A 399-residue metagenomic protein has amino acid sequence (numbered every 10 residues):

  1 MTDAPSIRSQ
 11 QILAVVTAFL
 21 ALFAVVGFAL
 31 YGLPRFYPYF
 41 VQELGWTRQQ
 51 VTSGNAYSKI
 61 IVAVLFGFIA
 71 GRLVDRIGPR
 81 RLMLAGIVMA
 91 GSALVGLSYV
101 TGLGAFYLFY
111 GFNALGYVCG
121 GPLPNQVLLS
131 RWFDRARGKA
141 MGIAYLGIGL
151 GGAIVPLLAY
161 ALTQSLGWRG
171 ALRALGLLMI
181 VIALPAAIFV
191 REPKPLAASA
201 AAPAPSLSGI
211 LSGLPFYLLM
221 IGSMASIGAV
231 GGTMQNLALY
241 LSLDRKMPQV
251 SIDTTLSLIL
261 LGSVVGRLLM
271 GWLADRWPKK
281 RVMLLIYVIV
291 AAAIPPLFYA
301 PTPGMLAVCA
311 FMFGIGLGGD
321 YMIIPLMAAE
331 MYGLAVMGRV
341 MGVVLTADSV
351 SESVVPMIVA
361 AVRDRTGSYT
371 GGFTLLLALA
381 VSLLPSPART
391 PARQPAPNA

Functional and structural regions predicted by a protein language model:
L13-Y39, L44-R48, T233-A238, V355: Extracytoplasmic
F23, A93, G104-G120, M224 (+1 more regions): Hydrophobic core of transmembrane alpha-helices in multi-pass small-molecule transporters, especially MFS/SLC-type
L30-Y37, G213-W272, V355: Extracytoplasmic gate region of multi-pass secondary transporters
A56-G71, S257-L269: Central cavity-lining transmembrane alpha-helices of secondary-active solute carriers, predominantly the Major
L65-G78, R267-P278, R363-D364: Helix-to-loop junctions at the C-terminal end of transmembrane segments in multipass secondary transporters
R81-V95, R281-P295: Structural signature of the two symmetry-related core transmembrane helices
C119-F133, G319-Y332: Intracellular juxtamembrane helix-capping segments at the cytosolic ends of symmetry-related transmembrane helices
I143-R191: Helix-loop-helix hairpin linking two adjacent transmembrane segments in secondary transporters
